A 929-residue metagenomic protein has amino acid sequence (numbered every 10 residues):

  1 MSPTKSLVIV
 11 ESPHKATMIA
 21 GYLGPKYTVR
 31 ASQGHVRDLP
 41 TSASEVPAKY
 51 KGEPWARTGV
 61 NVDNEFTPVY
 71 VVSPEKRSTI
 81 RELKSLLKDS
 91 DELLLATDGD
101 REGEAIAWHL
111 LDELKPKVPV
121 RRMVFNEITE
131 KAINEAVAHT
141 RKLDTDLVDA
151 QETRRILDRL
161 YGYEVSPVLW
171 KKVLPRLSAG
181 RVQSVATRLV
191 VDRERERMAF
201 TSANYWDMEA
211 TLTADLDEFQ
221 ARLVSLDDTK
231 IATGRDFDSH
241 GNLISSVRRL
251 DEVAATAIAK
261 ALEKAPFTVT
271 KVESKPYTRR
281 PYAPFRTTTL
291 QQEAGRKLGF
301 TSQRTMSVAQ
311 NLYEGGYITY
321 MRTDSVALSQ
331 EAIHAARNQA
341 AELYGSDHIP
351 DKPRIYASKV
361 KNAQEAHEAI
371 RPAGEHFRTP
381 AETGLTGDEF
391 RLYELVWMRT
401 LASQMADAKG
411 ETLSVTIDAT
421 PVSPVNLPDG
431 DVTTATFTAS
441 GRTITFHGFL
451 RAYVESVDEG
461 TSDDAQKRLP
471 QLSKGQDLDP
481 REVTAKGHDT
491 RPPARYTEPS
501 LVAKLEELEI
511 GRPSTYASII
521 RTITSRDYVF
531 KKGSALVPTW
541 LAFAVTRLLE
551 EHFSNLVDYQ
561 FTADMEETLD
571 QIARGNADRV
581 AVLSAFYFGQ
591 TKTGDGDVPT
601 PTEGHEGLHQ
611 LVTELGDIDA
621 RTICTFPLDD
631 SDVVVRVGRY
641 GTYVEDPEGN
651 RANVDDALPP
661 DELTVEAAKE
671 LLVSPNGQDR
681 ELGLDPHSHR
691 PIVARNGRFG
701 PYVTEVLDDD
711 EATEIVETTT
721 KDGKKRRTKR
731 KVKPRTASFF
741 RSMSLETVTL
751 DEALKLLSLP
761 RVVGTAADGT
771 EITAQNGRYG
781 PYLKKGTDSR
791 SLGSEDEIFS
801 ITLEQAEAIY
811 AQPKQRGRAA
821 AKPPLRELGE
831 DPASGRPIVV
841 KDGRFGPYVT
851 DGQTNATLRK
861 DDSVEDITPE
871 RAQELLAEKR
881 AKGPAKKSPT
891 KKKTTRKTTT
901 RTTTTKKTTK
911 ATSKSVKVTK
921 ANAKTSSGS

Functional and structural regions predicted by a protein language model:
M1-R155, E164, F237, S246-A257 (+2 more regions): Intrinsically disordered, low-complexity regulatory segments
P3-L7, T17-M18, P25-Y27, P47 (+9 more regions): Basic, low-complexity terminal or inter-domain segments flanking catalytic cores
P13-A16, Q33-D38, G99-G103, N126-K131 (+6 more regions): Conserved nucleotide-binding/hydrolysis micro-motifs of P-loop NTPases
E75, R81-E82, K88-D89, I128-L212 (+1 more regions): C-terminal or mid-to-C-terminal helical accessory/interaction module adjacent to the motor/catalytic core
D98, Q291-E293, K297-R304: A conserved hydrophobic secondary-structure block that centers on an alpha-helix together with its immediately flanking
K172-R176, V191-D251, K297, M321 (+1 more regions): C-terminal helical "lid" subdomain and adjoining coupling/linker elements of P-loop NTPases
F237-P284, Q291, S473-L478, K486: Metal- or metallocofactor-binding catalytic centers and their adjacent structured scaffolds across diverse enzyme
